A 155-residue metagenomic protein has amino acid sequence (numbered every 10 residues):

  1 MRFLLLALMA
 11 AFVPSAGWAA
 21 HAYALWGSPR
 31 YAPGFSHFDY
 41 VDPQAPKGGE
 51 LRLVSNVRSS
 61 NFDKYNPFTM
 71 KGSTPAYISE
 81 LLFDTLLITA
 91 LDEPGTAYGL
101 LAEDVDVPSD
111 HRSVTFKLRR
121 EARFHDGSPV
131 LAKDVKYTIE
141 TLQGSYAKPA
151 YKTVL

Functional and structural regions predicted by a protein language model:
F3-F12: Sec-dependent N-terminal signal peptides
V13-A19: Sec/Tat signal peptide C-region and signal peptidase I cleavage site
A20-D110, E140, G144-A147, K152-T153: N-terminal lobe/hinge region of extracytoplasmic solute-binding protein
V54, T115-K117: Beta-strand residues in well-ordered beta-sheet regions across diverse protein folds
K117, K152-L155: Surface-exposed binding/hinge segments that line and control ligand-binding clefts or catalytic entry sites
A122: Short basic (Lys/Arg) and small-residue
D134: Ca2+-coordinating acidic residues in Ca2+-binding motifs
